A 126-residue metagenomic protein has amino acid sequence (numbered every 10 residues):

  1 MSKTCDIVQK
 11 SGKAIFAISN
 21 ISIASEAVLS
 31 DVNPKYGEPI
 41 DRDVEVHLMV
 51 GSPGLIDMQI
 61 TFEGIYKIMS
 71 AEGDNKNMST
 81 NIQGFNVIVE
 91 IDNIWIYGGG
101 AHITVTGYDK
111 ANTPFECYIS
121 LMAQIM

Functional and structural regions predicted by a protein language model:
M1-I15, M126: Short, intrinsically disordered N-terminal pre-domain segments
E38, V44-P53: Short, surface-exposed binding/anchoring microloops in extracellular/periplasmic proteins
T61-N77: Change to "...patches in solvent-exposed regions of secreted, membrane-anchored, or virion-exposed structural
Q83-E90: Aromatic sugar-binding surface patches on proteins that engage polysaccharides or sugar-phosphate polymers
N93-G99: Surface-exposed, short loops/turns at beta-strand junctions within beta-sandwich domains
K110-N112: Short, solvent-exposed loop/turn segments at the edges of extracellular beta-sandwich modules
F115-L121: Edge beta-strands of extracellular beta-sandwich domains
